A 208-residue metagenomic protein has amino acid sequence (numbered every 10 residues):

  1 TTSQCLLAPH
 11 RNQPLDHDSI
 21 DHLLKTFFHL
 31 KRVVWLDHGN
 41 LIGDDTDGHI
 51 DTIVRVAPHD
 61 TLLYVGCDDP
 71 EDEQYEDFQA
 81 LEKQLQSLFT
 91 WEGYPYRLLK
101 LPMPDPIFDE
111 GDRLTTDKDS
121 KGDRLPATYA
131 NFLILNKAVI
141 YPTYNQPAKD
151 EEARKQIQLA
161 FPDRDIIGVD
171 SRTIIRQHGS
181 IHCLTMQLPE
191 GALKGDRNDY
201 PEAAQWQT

Functional and structural regions predicted by a protein language model:
T1-T208: Histidine/cysteine-enriched polar flanking segments
